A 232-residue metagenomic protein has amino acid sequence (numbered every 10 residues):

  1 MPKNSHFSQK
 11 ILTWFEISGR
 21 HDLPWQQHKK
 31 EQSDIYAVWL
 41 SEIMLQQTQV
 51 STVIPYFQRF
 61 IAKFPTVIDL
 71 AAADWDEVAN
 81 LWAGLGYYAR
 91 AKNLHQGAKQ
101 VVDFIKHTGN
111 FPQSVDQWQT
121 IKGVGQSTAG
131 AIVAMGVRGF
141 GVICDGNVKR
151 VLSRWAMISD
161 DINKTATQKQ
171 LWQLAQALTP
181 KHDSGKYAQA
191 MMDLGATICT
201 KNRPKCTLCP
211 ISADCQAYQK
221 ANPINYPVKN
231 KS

Functional and structural regions predicted by a protein language model:
M1: Residues lining hydrophobic/aromatic ligand-binding pockets adjacent to catalytic sites
H6-I17: Thiotemplate assembly-line natural product biosynthesis machinery
K10-I11, L178-T179, N230-K231: Intrinsically disordered, low-complexity boundary segments flanking structured domains
E16-K205, I211-K220, I224: Catalytic cores of DNA base-excision repair glycosylases
N222-S232: Short cysteine/histidine-rich metal-coordination sites, predominantly Zn2+-binding motifs
